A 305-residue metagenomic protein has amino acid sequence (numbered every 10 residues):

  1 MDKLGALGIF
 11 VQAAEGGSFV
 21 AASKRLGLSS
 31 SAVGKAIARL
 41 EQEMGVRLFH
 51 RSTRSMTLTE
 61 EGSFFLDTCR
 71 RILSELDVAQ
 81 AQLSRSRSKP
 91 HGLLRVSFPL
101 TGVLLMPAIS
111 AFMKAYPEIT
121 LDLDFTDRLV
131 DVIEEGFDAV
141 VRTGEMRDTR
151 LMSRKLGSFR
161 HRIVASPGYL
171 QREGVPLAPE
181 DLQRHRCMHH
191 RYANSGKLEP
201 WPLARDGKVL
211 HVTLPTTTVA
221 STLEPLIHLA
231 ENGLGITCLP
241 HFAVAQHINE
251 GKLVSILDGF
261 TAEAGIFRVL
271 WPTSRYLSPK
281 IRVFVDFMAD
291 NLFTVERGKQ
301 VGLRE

Functional and structural regions predicted by a protein language model:
Q12-G27: Short helix-boundary/capping micro-motifs
E41-L58, L253: A short LG(V/I)-centered, amphipathic sequence patch enriched for acidic residue(s) preceding the LG motif
T53-M56, S63, S74-R95: Short helix-loop hinge/linker segments at domain boundaries
D67, E118, H241-E250, F260-E305: C-terminal effector-binding regulatory domain of bacterial HTH transcription factors
G92-M152, V301-E305: Central regulatory/effector-binding core of bacterial HTH transcription factors
R150-H161, A165-M188, D206: Flexible hinge/capping segments at coil-to-helix
R186-G207: Secondary-structure junction motif
H211-S255, A262, V285: Hydrophobic hinge/microswitch elements
